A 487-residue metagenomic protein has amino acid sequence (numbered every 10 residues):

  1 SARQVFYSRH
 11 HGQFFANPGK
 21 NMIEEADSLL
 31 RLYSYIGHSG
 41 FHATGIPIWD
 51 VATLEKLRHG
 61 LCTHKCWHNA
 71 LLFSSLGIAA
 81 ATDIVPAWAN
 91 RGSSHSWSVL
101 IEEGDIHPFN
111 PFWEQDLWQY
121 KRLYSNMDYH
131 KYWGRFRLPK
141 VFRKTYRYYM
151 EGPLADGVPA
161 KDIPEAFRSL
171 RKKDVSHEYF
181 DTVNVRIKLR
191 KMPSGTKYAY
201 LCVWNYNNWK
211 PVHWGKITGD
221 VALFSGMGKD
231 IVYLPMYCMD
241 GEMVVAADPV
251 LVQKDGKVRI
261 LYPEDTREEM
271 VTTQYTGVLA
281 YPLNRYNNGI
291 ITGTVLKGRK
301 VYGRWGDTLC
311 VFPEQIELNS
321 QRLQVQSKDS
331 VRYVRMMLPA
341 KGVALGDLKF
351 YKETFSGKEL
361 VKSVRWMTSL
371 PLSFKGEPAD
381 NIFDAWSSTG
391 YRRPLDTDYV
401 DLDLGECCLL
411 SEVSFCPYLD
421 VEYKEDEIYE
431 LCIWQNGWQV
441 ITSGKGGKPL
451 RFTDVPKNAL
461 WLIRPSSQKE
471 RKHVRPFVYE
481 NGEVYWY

Functional and structural regions predicted by a protein language model:
S1, Y33-I36, F109-S330, L404-G405 (+1 more regions): Alpha-helical and coiled-coil interaction segments, frequently adjacent to or embedded within charge-biased
S1-P18, L338, R475: Linear, non-domain "peripheral" regions
Q13-E25, R31-L32, A43-A52, R58 (+1 more regions): Hydrophobic/aromatic-rich core segments of domains that either
K229-I231, Q326-A340, D454-E470: Noncatalytic modules at the cell exterior or secretory-pathway interfaces, chiefly beta-strand-rich lectin/adhesion
C238-A247, A340-L345, S467-H473: Short acidic/polar inter-strand loop motif in beta-rich domains
E269-D329, K341-L410, C416-E425, E470-Y487: Disordered, acidic Ser/Thr/Pro-rich linker "stalks" and the adjacent N-terminal cap of the next globular domain
G447-L450: Short coil/turn segments at the loop-to-beta-strand junctions that recur within blades of beta-propeller repeat folds
